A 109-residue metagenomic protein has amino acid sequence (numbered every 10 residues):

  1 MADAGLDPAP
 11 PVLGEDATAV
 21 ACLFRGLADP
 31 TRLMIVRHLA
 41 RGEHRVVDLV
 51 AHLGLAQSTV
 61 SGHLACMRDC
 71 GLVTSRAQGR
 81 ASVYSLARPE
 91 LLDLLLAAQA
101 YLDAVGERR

Functional and structural regions predicted by a protein language model:
M1-A19, R88-R109: Amphipathic alpha-helical dimerization/coiled-coil segments that flank or bridge DNA-binding/regulatory modules
G14-T59, G71, Q78, S82-L91: N-terminal helix-turn-helix DNA-binding core of bacterial DNA-binding proteins
H63: Residues within the DNA-recognition helix of helix-turn-helix
C66, G71-L72: Short hinge/loop at the helix->beta-strand junction immediately C-terminal to the helix-turn-helix recognition helix
L72-S75, R109: Low-complexity, flexible helical/coil segments
